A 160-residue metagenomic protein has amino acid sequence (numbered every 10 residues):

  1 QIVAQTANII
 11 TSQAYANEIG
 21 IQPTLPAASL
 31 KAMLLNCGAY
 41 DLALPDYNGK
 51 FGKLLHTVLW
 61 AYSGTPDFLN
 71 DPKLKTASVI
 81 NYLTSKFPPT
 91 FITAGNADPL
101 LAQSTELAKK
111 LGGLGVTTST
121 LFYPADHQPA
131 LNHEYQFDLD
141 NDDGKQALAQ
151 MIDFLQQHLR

Functional and structural regions predicted by a protein language model:
Q1-R160: Alpha/beta-hydrolase superfamily serine-hydrolase fold, recognizing
